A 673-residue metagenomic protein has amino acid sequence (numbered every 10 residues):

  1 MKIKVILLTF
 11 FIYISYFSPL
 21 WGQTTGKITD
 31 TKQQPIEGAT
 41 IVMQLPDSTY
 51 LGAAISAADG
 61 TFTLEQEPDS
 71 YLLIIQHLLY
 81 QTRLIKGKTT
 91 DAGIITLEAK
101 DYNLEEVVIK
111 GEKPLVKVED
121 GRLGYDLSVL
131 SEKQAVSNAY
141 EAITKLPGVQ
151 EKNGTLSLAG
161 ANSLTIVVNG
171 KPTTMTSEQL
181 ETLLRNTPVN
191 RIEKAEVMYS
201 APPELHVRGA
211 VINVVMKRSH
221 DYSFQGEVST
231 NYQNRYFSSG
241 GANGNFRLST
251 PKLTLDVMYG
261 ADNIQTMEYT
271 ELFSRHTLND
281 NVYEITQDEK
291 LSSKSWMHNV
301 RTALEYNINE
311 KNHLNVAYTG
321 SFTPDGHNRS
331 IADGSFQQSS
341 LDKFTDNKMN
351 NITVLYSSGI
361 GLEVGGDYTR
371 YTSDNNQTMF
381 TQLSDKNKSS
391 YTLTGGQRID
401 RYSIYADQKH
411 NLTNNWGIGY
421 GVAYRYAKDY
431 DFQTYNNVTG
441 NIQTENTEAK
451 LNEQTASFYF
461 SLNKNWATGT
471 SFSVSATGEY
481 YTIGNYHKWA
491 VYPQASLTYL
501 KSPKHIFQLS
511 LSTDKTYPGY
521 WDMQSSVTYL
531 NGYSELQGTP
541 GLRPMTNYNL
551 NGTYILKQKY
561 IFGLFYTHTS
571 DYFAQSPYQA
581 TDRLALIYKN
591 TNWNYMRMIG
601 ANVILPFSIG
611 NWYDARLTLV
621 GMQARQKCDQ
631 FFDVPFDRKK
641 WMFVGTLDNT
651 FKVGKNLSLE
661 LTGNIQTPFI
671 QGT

Functional and structural regions predicted by a protein language model:
V42-Q44, Q76-Y80, A92-S131, E151-N153 (+2 more regions): Short, acidic, small-residue-rich periplasmic hinge/interaction motif at the N-terminus of Gram-negative outer-membrane
Q44-T49, L72-K86: A short, solvent-exposed loop/turn motif at the edges and junctions of modular extracellular/periplasmic domains
D47-T61: Short, acidic Ser/Thr/Gly-rich low-complexity loop/linker segments typical of extracellular and cell-surface proteins
G93-T96, A139-A142, L180-T182, E196-V197 (+2 more regions): N-terminal periplasmic accessory domains that precede and gate Gram-negative outer-membrane beta-barrel machines
Y140-M175: Extracytoplasmic beta-strand/coil segments of soluble accessory domains associated with Gram-negative outer-membrane
T173-S200, G244: Short acidic/polar hinge/loop motifs at secondary-structure boundaries that mediate gating or recognition
L253, M297-T323, L341-P493, T498-K504 (+3 more regions): Face-selective signature of the C-terminal outer-membrane beta-barrel domain
Q397, K515-L564, H568-S570, L586-G600 (+1 more regions): Outer-membrane beta-barrel signature, preferentially recognizing the C-terminal barrel domain of Gram-negative
